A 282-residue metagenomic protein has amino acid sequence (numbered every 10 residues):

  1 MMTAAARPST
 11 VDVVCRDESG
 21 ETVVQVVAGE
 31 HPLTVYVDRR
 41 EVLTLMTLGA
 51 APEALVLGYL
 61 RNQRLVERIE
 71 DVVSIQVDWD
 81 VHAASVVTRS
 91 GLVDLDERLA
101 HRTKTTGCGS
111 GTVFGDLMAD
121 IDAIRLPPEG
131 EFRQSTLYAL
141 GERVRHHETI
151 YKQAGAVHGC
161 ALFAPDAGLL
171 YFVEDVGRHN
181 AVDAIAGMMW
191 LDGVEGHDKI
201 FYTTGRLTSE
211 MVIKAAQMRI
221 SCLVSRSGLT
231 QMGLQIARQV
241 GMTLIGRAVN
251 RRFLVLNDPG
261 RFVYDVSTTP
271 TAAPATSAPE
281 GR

Functional and structural regions predicted by a protein language model:
M1-P165, L169-F172: Intrinsically disordered, low-complexity regions enriched in acidic/Ser/Thr/Pro/Gln residues
A50, G177-R178: A short acidic/small-residue loop/turn micro-motif
R178-T268, S277: Feature captures the catalytic cores and cofactor-binding loops of soluble hydro-lyases/lyases that act on carboxylate
A273-R282: Long, low-complexity, intrinsically disordered segments
